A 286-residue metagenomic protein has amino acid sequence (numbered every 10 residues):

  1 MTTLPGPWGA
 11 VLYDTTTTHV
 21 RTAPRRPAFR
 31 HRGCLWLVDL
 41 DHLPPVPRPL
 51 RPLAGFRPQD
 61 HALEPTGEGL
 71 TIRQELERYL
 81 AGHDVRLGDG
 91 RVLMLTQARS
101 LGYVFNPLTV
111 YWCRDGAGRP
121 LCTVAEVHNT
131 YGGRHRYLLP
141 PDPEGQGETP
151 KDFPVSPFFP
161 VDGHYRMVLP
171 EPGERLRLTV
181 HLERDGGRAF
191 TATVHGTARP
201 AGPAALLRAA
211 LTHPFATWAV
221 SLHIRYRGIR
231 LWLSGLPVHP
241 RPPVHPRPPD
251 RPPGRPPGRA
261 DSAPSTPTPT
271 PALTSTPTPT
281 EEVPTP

Functional and structural regions predicted by a protein language model:
M1-P269, L273-P286: Mature, function-bearing regions of proteins
